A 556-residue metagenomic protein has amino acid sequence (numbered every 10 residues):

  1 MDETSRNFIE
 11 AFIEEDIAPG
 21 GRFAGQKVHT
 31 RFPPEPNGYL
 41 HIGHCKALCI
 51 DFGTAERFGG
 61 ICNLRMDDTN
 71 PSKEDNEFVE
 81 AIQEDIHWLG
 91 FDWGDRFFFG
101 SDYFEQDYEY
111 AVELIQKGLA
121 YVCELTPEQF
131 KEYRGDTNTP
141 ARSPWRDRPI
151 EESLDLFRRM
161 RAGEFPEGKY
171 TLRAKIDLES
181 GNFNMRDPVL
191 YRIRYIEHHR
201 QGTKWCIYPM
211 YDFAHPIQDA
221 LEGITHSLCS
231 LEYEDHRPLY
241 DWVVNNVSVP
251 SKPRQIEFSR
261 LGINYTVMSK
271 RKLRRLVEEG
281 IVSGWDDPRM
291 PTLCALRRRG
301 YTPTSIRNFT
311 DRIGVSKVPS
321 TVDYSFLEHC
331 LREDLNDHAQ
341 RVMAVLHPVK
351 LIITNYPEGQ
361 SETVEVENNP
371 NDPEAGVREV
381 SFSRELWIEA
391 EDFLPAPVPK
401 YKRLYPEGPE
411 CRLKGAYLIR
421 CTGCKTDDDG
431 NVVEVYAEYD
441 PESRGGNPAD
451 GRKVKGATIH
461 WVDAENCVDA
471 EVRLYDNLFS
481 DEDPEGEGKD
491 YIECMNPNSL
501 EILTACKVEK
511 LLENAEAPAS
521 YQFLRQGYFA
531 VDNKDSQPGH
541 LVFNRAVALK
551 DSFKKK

Functional and structural regions predicted by a protein language model:
S5-I13, A18-E84, H198-S230: N-terminal catalytic cores of NTP/NDP-binding nucleotidyl/phosphoryl-transfer enzymes
R22, F91, A120, P166 (+8 more regions): Intrinsically disordered or highly flexible coil/loop and linker segments, enriched in small and charged/polar residues
P34-P36, R65-K73, D95-E105, E128-Q129 (+5 more regions): Conserved short loop/turn motifs at secondary-structure junctions
L64, D68-N70, E113-L273, L331 (+2 more regions): Active-site cores that bind ATP or allylic diphosphates and position pyrophosphate for catalysis
E74-W88, E113-Q116, N138, T302 (+3 more regions): Charge-rich, well-structured scaffold segments of protease-associated domains
F78-E105, Y110-A111, G118-Y121: A glycine-rich helix N-cap at a beta->alpha junction
Y233-R237, D241-V243, T304-R307, D311-G314 (+1 more regions): Core subunits and conserved enzymes of cellular information-processing and envelope-translocation systems across
S251-C330: Long, charged, mostly alpha-helical binding arms that flank functional sites
